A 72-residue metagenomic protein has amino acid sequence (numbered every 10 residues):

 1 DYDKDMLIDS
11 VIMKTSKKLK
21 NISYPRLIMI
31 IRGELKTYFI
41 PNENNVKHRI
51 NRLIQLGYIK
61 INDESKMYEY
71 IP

Functional and structural regions predicted by a protein language model:
D1-S23, N51: Positively charged, polyanion-binding regions of nucleic-acid-associated proteins
N21-E34: Short acidic, hydrophobic short linear motifs in intrinsically disordered regions
N21-Y24, N42, N62: Conserved tryptophan-centered aromatic signature that marks the ligand-binding surface of SH3 and related Trp-rich
L27, H48-L56: Basic amphipathic alpha-helical segments that dock to polyanions
G33-K47: Short, positively charged loop/turn segments that connect secondary-structure elements
I54-E64: A short, conserved structural fragment
E64-P72: Short, cationic-aromatic polyanion-contact patches
